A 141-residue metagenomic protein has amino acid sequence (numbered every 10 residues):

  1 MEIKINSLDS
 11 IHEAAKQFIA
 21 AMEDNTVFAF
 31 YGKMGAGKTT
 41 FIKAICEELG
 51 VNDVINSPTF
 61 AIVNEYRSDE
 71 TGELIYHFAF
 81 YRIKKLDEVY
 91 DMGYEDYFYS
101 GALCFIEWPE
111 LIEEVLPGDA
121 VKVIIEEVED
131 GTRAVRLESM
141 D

Functional and structural regions predicted by a protein language model:
M1, E47, D87-V89, E95-D141: Short phosphate-coordinating micro-motif centered on Lys-Gly-acidic
M1-Q17: N-terminal pre-Walker A segment at the start of P-loop NTPase domains
I19-N25: Phosphate-binding P-loop
F28-F30: Hydrophobic anchor at the beta1->P-loop junction of P-loop NTPases
M34: The conserved Walker
K38: Conserved lysine of the Walker
V51-Y66: Short beta-strand-centered segment that lines the nucleotide-binding/catalytic pocket of NTP-utilizing
